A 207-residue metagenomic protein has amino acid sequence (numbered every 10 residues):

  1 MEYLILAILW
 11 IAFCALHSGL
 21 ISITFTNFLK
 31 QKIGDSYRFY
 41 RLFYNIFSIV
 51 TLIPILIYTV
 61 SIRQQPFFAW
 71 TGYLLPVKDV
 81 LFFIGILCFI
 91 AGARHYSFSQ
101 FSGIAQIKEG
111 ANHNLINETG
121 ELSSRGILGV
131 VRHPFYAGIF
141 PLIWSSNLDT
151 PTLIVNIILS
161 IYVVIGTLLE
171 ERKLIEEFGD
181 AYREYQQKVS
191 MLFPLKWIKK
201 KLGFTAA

Functional and structural regions predicted by a protein language model:
E2-L16, N117-A207: Hydrophobic transmembrane alpha-helices
L9-S22, P54, F82-A105, S160-I175: Transmembrane alpha-helical segments that form the membrane-embedded catalytic/substrate-channel core of multi-pass
S18-S36: Membrane-interface helix-loop junction between the first two transmembrane segments
T26-Q31, S61-Y73: Membrane-interface helix termini and inter-helical loops of multi-pass transporters
K32-F47: Loop-to-helix transition at the N-terminal end of transmembrane alpha-helices
F43-V60: A generic, lipid-embedded transmembrane alpha helix
Y44-N45, P76-I90, I127-I139: Membrane-interface loop-to-helix entry segments
I104-E118: Juxtamembrane inter-helical linkers in multi-pass membrane proteins
